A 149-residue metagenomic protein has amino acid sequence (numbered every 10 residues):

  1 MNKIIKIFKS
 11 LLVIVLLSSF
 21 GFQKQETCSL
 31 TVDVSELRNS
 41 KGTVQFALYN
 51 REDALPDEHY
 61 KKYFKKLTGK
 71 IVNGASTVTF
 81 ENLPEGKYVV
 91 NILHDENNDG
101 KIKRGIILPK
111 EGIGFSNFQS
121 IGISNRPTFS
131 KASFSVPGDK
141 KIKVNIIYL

Functional and structural regions predicted by a protein language model:
M1-S29: Bacterial Sec-dependent N-terminal signal peptides
G21-E52, I102-L149: Primarily secretory-pathway and cell-envelope proteins
A47-E52, P56-L67: Short amphipathic beta-strand segments in non-cytosolic proteins
T68-G74, V136: Short proline/glycine- and polar residue-rich coil/turn motifs
F80-L83: Short, flexible loop/turn segments at beta-strand junctions in immunoglobulin-like and fibronectin type III
G86-I92: A short tyrosine-centered beta-strand micro-motif
H94-E96, Y148: Surface-exposed loop/turn motifs at beta-strand-loop junctions within extracellular Ig-like and Fibronectin type III
D99: Acidic carboxylate motifs that coordinate Ca2+ or other divalent cations, activating on Asp/Glu
